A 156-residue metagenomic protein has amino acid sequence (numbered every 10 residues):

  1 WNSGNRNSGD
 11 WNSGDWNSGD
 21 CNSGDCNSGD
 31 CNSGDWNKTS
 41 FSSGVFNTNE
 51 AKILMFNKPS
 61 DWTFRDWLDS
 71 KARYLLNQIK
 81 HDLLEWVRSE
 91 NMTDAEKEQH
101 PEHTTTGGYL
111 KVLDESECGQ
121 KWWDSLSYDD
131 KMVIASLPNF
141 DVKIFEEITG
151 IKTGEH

Functional and structural regions predicted by a protein language model:
W1-E96: Periodic small-residue-enriched repeat registers in elongated scaffold domains
F64-H156: Terminal non-domain segments
